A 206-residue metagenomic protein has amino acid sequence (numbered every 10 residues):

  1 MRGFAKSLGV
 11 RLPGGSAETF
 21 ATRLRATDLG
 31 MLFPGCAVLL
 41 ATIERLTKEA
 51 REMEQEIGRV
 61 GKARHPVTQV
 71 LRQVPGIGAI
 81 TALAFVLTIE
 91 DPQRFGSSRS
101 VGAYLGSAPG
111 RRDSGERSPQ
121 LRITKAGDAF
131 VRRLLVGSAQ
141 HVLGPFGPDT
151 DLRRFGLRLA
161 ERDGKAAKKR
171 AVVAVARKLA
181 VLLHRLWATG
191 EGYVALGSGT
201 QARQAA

Functional and structural regions predicted by a protein language model:
M1, A50, E90-R94, Q140-D149 (+1 more regions): Short helix-capping/linker segments at secondary-structure and domain boundaries
M1-V70, D149-D151, T200-Q204: Glycine-rich, often acidic, oxyanion-interacting loops/wings at catalytic, nucleic-acid, or phospho-protein interfaces
G3, Q69, A84, S100 (+1 more regions): Amphipathic alpha-helical interaction segments
G9, F85, S138-A139, L179-L183: Buried hydrophobic packing segments
V10-G14, C36-L40, G61-R64, P75 (+3 more regions): Conserved phosphate/pyrophosphate-binding and hydrolysis machinery centered on Walker-type P-loop NTPases, extending
L46, L135, L179: A residue-level signal for conserved active-site and pocket-lining positions in enzyme catalytic cores
V70-R72, G76-A79, L83-K168, Q204: Phosphate-backbone recognition surface of nucleic-acid-processing proteins
E116, R153-A206: Low-complexity, acidic/Ser/Thr- and charged residue-rich accessory regions of DNA metabolism proteins
